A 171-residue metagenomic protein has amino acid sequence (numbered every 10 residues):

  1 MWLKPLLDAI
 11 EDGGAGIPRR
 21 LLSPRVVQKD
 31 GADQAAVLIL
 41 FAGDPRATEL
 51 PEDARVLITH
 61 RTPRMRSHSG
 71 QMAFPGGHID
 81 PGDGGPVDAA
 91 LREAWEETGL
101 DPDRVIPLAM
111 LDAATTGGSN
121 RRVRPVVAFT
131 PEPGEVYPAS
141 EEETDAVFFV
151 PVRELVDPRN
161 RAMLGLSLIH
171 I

Functional and structural regions predicted by a protein language model:
M1-K29: Entry/capping segment at the start of metal-dependent catalytic domains with acidic active-site entry clusters
V27-L57: Conserved N-terminal beta-strand and adjoining loop/helix that marks the start of the Nudix/MutT-like hydrolase domain
G43-A47, T62-M65, P131-G134, L155: Short, charged/polar surface micro-motifs in flexible loops or helix N-caps
L50-E96, A109-D112: Conserved Nudix-box catalytic region and its N-terminal flanking loop in Nudix hydrolases and closely related
D101-A109: A short coil-to-beta-strand element that immediately follows conserved catalytic motifs
T116-V136, E141, F148-R153: Active-site-adjacent beta-strand/loop module that shapes the phosphate/pyrophosphate-binding cleft
R161-S167: Acidic, negatively charged sequence signal that fires either on conserved catalytic/metal-binding carboxylates
I169-I171: Conserved small/polar residues in nucleotide/adenosyl-binding loops
